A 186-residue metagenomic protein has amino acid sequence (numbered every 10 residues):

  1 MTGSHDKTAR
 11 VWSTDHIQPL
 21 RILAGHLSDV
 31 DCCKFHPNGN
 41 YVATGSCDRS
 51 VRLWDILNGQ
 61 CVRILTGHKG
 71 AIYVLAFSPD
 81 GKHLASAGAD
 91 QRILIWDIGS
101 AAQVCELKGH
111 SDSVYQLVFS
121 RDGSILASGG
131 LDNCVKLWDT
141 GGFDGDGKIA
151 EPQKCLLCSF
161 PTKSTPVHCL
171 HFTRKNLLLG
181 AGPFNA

Functional and structural regions predicted by a protein language model:
T2-D6, T44-D48, P79, S86-D90 (+2 more regions): Conserved strand-to-loop turn within each blade of WD40 beta-propeller repeats
K7-R10, P19, L27, Y41 (+6 more regions): A conserved positional marker within WD40/Gbeta-like beta-propeller blades
A9-W12, C33, V51-W54, L75 (+5 more regions): WD40-repeat beta-propellers
A24-V30, T66-I72, K108-V114, Q153 (+1 more regions): WD40/WD-repeat beta-propeller blade N-cap
C33-N40, A76-G81, V118-G123, K163 (+1 more regions): Loop/turn segments within WD40 beta-propeller blades
R121, T140-A186: Terminal intrinsically disordered, low-complexity extensions flanking WD-repeat/beta-propeller proteins
